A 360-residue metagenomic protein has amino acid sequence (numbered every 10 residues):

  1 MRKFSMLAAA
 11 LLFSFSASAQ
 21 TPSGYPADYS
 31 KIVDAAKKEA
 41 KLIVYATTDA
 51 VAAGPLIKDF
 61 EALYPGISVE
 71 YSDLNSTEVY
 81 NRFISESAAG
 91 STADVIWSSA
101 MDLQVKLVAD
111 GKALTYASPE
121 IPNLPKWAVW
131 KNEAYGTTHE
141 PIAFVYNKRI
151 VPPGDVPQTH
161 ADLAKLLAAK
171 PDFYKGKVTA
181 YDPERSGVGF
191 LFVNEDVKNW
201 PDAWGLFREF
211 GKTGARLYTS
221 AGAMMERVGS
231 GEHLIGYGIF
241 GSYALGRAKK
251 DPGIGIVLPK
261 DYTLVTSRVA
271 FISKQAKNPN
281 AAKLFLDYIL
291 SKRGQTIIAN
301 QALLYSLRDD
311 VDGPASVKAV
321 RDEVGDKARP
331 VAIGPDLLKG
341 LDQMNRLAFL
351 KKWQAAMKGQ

Functional and structural regions predicted by a protein language model:
M1-K38, G359-Q360: Short, low-complexity disordered leader/linker segments with a strong preference for bacterial N-terminal type II
P22-S30, K37-P55, P183: Extracytoplasmic "Venus flytrap"
Y25, P330-Q360: Conserved C-terminal helix/tail region of periplasmic/extracytoplasmic solute-binding proteins
A46-K58, V69-I84, S91-E232: Extracytoplasmic ligand-binding site segments that recognize negatively charged/polar headgroups
D102-K106, L234-G253: A ligand-binding cleft/hinge motif common to bilobed small-molecule-binding domains
H139-E140, L206-G211, L217, G222 (+2 more regions): Periplasmic-binding protein-like
A143-I150, F192-D196, T266-N278, I297: A bilobed periplasmic-binding-protein/Venus flytrap-type ligand-binding module shared by bacterial periplasmic
S273-I333: Mature extracytoplasmic/periplasmic domains
